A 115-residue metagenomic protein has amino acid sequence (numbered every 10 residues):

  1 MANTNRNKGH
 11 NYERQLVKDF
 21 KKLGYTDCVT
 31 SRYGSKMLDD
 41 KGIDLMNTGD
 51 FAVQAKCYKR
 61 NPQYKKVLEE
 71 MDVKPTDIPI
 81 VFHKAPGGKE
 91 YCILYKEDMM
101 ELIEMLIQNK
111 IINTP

Functional and structural regions predicted by a protein language model:
M1-P115: Catalytic phosphate/metal-binding cores of nucleic-acid and nucleotide-processing enzymes, i.e., regions that mediate
